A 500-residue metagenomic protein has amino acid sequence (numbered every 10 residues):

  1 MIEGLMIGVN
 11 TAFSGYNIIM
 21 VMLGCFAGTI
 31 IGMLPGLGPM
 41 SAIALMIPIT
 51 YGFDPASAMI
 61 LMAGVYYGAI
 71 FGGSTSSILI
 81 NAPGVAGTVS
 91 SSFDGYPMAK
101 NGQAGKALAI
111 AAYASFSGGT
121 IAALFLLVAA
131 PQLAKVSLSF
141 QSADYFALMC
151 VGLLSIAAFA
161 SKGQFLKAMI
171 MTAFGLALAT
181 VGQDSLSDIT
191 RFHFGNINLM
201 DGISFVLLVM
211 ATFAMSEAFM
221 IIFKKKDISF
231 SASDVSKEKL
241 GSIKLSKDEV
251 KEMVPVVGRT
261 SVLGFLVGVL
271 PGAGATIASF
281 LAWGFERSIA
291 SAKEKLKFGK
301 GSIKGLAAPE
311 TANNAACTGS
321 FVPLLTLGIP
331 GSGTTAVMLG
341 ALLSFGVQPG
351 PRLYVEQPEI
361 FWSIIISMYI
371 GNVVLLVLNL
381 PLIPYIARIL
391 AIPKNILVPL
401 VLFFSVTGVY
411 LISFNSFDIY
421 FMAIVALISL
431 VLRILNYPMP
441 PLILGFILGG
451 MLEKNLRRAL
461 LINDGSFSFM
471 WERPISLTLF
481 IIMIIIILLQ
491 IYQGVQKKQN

Functional and structural regions predicted by a protein language model:
M1-A58, L138, T190-S302, A387 (+3 more regions): Helix-loop-helix hairpins and the membrane-proximal interhelical loops of multi-pass alpha-helical transport proteins
C25-P39, G68-N81, I156-K162, V262-P271 (+3 more regions): Transmembrane alpha-helix interface/packing and boundary motifs in multi-pass membrane proteins, characterized by
I31-M40, I78-V89, I121-F125, V267-I277 (+4 more regions): Short helix-coil transition sites and intra-membrane helix breaks within transmembrane domains of multi-pass
P39-I49, M62, S77-P97, V128 (+7 more regions): Re-entrant/interfacial helical elements at transmembrane boundaries that shape and gate the permeation pathway
A56-I60, P97-A114, A292-G305, G333-A336 (+1 more regions): Membrane-interface alpha-helices at helix entry/exit sites of multi-pass transporters
Y66-S77, G84, G301-L327, G331 (+1 more regions): A structural-propensity feature for long, helix-poor, extended segments
Y67-G72, Y113-F125, L133, L178 (+3 more regions): Membrane-embedded alpha-helical segments of transport systems, primarily multispan ion/solute transporters
A109-K226, S344-K497: Membrane-embedded alpha-helical modules
